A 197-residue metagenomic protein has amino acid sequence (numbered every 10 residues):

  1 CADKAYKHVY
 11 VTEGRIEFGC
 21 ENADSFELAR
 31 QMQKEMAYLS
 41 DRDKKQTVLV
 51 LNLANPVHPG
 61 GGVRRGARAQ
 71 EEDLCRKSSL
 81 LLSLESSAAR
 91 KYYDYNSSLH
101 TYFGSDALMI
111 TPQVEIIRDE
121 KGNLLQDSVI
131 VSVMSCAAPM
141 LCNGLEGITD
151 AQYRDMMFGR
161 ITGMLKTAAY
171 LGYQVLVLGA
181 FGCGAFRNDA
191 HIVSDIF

Functional and structural regions predicted by a protein language model:
C1-F197: Macrodomain-like recognition of ADP-ribose-binding/processing modules
